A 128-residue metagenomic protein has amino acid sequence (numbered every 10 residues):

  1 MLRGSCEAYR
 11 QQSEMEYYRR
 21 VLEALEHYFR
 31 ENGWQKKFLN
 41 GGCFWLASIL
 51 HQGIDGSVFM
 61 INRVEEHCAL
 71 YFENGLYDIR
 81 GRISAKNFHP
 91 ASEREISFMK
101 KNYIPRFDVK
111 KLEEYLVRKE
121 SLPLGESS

Functional and structural regions predicted by a protein language model:
M1-S128: A structural boundary/capping signal
